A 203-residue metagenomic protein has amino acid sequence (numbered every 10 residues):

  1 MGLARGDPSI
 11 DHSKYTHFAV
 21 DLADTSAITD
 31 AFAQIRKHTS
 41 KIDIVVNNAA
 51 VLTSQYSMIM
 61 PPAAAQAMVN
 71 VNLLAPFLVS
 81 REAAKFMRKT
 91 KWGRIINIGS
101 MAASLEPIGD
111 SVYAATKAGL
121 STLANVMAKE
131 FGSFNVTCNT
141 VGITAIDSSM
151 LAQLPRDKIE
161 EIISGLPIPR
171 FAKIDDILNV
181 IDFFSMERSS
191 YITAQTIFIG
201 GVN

Functional and structural regions predicted by a protein language model:
N48-T53, V202: Conserved NAD(P)H cofactor-binding loop of Rossmann-fold oxidoreductase domains
Y56-S57, A64-V69, L151, I162: Substrate-binding pocket helix/loop in short-chain dehydrogenase/reductase
M58, L105-S111, S133-F134, P169 (+1 more regions): Active-site loop immediately N-terminal to the catalytic Tyr-X3-Lys motif of short-chain dehydrogenase/reductase
S80, T116, A124: Active-site helix of classical SDR
K85, K129-S133, S190: Alpha-helical segment proximal to the catalytic Tyr-Lys
W92, R170-I199: C-terminal substrate-recognition "lid" of short-chain dehydrogenase/reductases
S100: Residue(s) in the substrate-gating loop at a strand-loop-helix junction that position the organic substrate next
